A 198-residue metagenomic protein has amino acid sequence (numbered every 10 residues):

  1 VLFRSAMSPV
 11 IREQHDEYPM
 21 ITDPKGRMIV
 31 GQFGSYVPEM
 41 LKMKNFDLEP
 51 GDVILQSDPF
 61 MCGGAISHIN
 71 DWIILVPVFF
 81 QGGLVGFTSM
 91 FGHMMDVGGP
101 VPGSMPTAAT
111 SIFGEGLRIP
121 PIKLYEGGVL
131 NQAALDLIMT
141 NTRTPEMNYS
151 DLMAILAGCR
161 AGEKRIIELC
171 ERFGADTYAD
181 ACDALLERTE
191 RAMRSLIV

Functional and structural regions predicted by a protein language model:
V1, E115-R194: N-terminal leader/propeptide and maturation segments of large enzyme subunits in energy/redox metabolism and hydrolases
V1-H15, I29, F33, V37-D47 (+2 more regions): Terminal presequence/propeptide segments associated with secretion/organelle targeting and zymogen/polyprotein
A6-C62, C170-V198: Gly/Pro-rich turn-and-neighbor structural signature
D16, D23, D52, D71 (+3 more regions): Acidic side chains
P24, F80-G83: Short, solvent-exposed loop/edge-beta patches enriched in aromatic
D71-Q81, S89: A short, hydrophobic, proline-anchored segment that marks a local hinge/packing element in signaling and regulatory
